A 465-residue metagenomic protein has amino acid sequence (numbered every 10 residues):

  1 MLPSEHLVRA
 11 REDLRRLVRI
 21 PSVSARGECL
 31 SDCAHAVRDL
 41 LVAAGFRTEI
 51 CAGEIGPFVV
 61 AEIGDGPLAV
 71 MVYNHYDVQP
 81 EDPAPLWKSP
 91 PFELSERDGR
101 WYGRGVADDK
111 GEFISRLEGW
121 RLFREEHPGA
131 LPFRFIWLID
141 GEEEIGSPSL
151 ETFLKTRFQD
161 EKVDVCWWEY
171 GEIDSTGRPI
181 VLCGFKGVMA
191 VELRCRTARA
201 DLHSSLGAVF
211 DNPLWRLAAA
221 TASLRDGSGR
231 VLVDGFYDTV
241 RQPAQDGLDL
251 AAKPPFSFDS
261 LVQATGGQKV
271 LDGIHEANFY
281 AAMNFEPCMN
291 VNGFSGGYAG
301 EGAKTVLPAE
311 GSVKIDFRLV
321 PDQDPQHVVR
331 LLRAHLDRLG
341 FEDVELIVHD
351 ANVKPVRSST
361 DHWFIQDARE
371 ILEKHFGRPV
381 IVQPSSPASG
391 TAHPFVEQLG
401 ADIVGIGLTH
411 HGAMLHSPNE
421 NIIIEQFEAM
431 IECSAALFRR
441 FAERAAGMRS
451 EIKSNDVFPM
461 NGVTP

Functional and structural regions predicted by a protein language model:
M1-V106, E125-F133, I315: Acidic/His- and Gly-rich active-site-bordering loop/insert found across diverse amide/peptide-bond hydrolases
Y76-V78, R100, L138-G146, E169-I173 (+3 more regions): Acidic, glycine-rich active-site loops and adjacent beta-strand->loop/helix elements that engage anionic groups
D77, L224, S228, R333-E342: A common structural junction motif
G105, D109-G184: Acidic/histidine-rich catalytic neighborhood of metal-dependent amide-processing enzymes
A107, R199-D201, F317-P325: A generic structural motif
T152, G207-S228: A short core secondary-structure module
S175-T176, L232-E310, R318-L331, L339 (+2 more regions): An extended, acidic, His-containing surface patch that forms the Zn2+-binding/catalytic region of metallohydrolases
I180-R196, V404-L408: Flexible glycine/proline-rich, aromatic-decorated loop/lid segments
